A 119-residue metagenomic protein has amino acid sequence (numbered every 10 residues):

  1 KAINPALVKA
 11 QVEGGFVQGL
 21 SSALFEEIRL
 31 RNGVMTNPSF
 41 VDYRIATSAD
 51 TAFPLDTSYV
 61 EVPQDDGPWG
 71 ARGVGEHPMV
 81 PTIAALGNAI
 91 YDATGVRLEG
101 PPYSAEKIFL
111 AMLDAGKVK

Functional and structural regions predicted by a protein language model:
K1-K119: C-terminal catalytic domains of large/alpha subunits in multi-subunit enzymes
